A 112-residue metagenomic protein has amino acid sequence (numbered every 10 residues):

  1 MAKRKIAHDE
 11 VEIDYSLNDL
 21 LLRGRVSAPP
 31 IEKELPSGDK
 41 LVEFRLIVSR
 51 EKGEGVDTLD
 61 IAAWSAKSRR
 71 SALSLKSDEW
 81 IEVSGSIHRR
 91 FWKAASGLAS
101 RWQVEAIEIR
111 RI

Functional and structural regions predicted by a protein language model:
M1-I112: OB-fold and OB-like single-stranded nucleic-acid-recognition modules and their adjacent interaction interfaces
